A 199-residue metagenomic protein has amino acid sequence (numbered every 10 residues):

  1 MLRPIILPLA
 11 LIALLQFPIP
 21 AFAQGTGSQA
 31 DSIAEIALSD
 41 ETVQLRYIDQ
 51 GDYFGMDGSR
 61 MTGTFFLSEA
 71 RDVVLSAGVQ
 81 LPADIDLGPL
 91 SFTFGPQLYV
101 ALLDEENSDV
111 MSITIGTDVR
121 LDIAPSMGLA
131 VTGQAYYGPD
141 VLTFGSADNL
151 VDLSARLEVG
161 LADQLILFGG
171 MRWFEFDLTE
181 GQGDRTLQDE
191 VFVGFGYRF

Functional and structural regions predicted by a protein language model:
M1-D31: Cleavable N-terminal export/targeting peptides
R3, A77-A83: Long, low-complexity, intrinsically disordered N-terminal extensions of eukaryotic proteins, enriched
L7, F17-I19, L81, G95 (+1 more regions): Hydrophobic alpha-helix-in-membranes signature
I19-A77: Short glycine/proline- and aromatic-enriched beta-strand/turn motifs that initiate or cap beta-hairpins
G51-Y53, A83-F92, Y99-F199: Outer-membrane beta-barrel transmembrane domain signature
